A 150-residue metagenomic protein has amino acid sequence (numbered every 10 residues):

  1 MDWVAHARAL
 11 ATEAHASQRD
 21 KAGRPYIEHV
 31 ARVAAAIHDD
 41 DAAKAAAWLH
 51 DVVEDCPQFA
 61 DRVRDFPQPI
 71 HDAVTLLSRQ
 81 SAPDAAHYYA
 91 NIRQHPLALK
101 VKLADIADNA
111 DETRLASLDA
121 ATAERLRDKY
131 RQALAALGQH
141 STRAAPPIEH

Functional and structural regions predicted by a protein language model:
M1-H150: Active-site helical microenvironments for divalent-metal-assisted chemistry
